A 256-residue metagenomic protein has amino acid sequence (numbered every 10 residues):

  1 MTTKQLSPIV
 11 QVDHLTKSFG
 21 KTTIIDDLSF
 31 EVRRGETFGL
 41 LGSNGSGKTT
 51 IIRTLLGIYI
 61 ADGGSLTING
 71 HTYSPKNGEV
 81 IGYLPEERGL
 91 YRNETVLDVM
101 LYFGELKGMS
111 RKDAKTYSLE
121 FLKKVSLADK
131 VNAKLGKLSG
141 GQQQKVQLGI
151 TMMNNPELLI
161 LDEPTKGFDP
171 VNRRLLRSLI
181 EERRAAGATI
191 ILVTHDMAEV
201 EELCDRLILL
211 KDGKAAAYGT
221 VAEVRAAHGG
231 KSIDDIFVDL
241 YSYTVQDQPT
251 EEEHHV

Functional and structural regions predicted by a protein language model:
G64-E79: Conserved ABC transporter NBD signature motif
L101, E105, K112-K130: Conserved ABC ATPase "signature" region
K134-L138: Conserved ABC ATPase signature
L159-E163: Catalytic Walker B motif of ABC-type/P-loop ATPase nucleotide-binding domains
V200-E202: A short, surface-exposed alpha-helical micro-motif characterized by mixed small hydrophobic and charged/polar residues
Y218-G219: ABC ATPase "signature
